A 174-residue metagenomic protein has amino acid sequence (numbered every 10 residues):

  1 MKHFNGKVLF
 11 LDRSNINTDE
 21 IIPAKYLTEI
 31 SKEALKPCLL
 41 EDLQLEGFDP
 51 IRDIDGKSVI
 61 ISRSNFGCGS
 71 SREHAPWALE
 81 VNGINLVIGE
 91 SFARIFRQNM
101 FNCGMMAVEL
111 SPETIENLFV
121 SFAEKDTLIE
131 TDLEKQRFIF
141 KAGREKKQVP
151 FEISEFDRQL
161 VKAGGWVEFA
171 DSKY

Functional and structural regions predicted by a protein language model:
M1-F4, K32, E124, R144: A generic structural signal for short, non-catalytic loop/turn and secondary-structure boundary residues
M1-Y26, E168-K173: N-terminal, positively charged, Ser/Thr/Ala/Gly-biased leader segments that form transit/presequence-like amphipathic
D12, N17-T18, I22-P23, S31 (+6 more regions): Glycine-rich, flexible loop/turn motifs
I16, G67-E73, V161-A170: Conserved phosphate/anionic-ligand binding catalytic regions in large, soluble enzymes, centered on
T28-K135: Feature captures the catalytic cores and cofactor-binding loops of soluble hydro-lyases/lyases that act on carboxylate
G104-Y174: Acidic, glycine-rich flexible loop/linker segments
